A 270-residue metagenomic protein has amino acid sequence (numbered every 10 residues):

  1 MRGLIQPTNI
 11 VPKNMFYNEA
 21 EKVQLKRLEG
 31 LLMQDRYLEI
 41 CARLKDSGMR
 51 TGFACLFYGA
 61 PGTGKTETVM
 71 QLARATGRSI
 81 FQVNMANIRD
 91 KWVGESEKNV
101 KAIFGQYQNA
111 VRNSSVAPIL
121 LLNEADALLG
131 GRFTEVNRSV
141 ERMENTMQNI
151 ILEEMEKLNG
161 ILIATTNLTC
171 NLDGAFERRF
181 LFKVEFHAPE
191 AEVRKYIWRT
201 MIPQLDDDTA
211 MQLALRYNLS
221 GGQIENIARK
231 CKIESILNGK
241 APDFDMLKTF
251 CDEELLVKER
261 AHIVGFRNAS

Functional and structural regions predicted by a protein language model:
M1-M15, R179, A191-S270: C-terminal alpha-helical "lid" subdomain
E19-A214: Walker A/P-loop NTP-binding motif of AAA+ ATPase domains
